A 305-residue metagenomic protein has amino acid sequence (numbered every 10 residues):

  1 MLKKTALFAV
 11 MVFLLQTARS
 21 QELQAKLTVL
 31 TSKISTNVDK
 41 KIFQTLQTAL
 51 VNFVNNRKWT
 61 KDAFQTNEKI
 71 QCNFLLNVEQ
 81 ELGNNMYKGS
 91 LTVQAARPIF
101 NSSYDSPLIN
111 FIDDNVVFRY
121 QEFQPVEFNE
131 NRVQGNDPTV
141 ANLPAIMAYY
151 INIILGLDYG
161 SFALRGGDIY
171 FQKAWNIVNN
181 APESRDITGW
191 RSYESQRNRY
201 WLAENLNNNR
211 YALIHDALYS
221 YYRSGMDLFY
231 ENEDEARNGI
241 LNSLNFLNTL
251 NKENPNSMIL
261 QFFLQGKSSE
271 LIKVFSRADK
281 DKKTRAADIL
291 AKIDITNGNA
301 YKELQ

Functional and structural regions predicted by a protein language model:
M1-L23: Bacterial Sec-dependent N-terminal signal peptides
Q21-K88, I99-N101: Start-of-domain marker
T28, Y211, H215-Q305: A cross-kingdom marker for long, charged
S32-K40, V133-A141, E253: Second-shell loop/turn segments in exported
V51-W59, N152, G156-G160, I272 (+1 more regions): Sec-exported extracytoplasmic/periplasmic mature domains
N84-E122: Signal peptide-directed extracytoplasmic domains
L108-N179: Internal, conserved structured core segments that host functional sites
L155, F162-N256: Flexible, glycine-rich surface segments
